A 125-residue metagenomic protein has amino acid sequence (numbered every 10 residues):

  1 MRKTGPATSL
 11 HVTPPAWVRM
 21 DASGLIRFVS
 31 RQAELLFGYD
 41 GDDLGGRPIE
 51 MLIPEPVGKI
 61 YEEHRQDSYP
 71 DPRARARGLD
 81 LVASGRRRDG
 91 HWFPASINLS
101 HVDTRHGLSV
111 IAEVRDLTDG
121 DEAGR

Functional and structural regions predicted by a protein language model:
W17, I26-R27: Conserved hydrophobic beta-strand signature of PAS-family and PAS-like sensory domains
S23-L25, L35: PAS/PAS-like sensory domains across diverse signaling proteins
R31-L44: PAS/PAS-like sensory domain cap-loop motif
D43-K59: PAS-family sensory/regulatory domains
E55-P70, R77: PAS/Per-ARNT-Sim sensory domains
A74, L81-G90: PAS-family sensory domains
S96-A112: Short loop/turn elements at sensory-signaling interfaces that couple input to output
G107-R125: Sensory coupling linkers of modular signal transduction proteins
